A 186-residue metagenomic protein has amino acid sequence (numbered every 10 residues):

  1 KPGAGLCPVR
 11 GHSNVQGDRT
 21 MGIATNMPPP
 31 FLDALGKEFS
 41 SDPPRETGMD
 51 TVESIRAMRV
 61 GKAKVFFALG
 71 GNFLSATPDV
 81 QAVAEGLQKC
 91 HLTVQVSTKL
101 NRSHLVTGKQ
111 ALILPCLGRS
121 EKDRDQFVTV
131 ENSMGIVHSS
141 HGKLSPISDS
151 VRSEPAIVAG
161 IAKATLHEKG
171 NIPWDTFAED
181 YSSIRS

Functional and structural regions predicted by a protein language model:
K1-G3, C7-R185: Non-catalytic alpha/beta scaffold blocks inside enzyme catalytic domains
